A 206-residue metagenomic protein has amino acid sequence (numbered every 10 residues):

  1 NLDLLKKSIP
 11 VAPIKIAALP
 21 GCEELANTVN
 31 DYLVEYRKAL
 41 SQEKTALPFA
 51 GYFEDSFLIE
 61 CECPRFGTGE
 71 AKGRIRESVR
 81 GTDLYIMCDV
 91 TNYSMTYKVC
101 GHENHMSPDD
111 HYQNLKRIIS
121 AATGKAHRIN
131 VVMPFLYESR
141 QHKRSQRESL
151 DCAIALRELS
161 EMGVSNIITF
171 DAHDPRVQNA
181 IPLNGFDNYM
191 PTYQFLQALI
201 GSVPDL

Functional and structural regions predicted by a protein language model:
N1-L206: PRPP-associated nucleotide enzymes
